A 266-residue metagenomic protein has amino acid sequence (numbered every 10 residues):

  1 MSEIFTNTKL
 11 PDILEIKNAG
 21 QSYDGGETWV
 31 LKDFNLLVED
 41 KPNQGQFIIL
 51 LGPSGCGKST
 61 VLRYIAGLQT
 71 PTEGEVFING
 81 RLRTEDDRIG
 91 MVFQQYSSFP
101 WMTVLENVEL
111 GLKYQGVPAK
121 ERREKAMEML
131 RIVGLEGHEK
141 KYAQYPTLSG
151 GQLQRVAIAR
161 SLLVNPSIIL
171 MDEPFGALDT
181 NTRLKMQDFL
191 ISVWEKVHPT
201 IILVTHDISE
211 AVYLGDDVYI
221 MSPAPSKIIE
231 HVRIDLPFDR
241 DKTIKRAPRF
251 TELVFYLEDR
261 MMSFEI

Functional and structural regions predicted by a protein language model:
A66: Helix-to-loop junction immediately C-terminal to a conserved catalytic motif
G74-E85, K125: Conserved ABC transporter NBD signature motif
L105-K113, R123, R233: Short helical segment in ABC ATPase nucleotide-binding domains corresponding to the A-loop/adjacent helical element
K120-E139: Conserved ABC ATPase "signature" region
Q144-L148, Q152: Conserved ABC ATPase signature
I158: Hydrophobic anchor residue at the start of the ABC signature
N165: Conserved catalytic motifs of ABC-family nucleotide-binding domains
